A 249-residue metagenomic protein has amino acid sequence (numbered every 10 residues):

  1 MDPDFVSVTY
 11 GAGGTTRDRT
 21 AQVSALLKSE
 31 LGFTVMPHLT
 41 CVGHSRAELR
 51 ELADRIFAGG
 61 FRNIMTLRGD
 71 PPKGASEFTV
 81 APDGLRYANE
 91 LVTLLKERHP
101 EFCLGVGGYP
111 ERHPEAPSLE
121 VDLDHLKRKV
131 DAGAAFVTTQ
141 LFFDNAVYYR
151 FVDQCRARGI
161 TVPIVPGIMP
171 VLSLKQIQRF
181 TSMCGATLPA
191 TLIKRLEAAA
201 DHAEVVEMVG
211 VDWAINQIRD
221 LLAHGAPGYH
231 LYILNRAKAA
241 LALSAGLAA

Functional and structural regions predicted by a protein language model:
M1-V8: Conserved N-terminal beta1-alpha1 strand-loop-helix module at the mouth
D2, Q22-G32, A53-F61, T93-H99 (+2 more regions): Acidic (Asp/Glu)-rich catalytic clusters
V6, I56, K129, G133 (+2 more regions): Conserved, mostly hydrophobic/aromatic
T9-G13, H38-H44, L67-D70, G107-H113 (+4 more regions): Active-site beta-loop-alpha junctions enriched in small/polar residues
G14-L26, S45-E51, P71-L95, A116-E120 (+3 more regions): Active-site-adjacent beta->alpha loops and helix N-cap segments on the catalytic face of soluble alpha/beta enzymes
P82-Y109, A157-V211, L247-A248: Active-site pocket-lining/capping segments in soluble small-molecule metabolic enzymes
T93-T138, D212-H224: Active-site/ligand-binding-proximal alpha/beta "capping" segment
D201-A249: C-terminal amphipathic alpha-helical "assembly" element that mediates oligomerization/partner interfaces or acts as
